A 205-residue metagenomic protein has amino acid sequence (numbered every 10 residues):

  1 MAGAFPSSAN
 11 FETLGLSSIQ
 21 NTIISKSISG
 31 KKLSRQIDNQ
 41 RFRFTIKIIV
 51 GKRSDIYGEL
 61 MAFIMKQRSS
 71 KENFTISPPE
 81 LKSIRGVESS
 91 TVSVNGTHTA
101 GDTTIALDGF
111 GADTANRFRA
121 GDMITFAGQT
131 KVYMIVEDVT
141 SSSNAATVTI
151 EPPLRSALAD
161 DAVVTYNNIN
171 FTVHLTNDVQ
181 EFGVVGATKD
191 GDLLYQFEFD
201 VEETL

Functional and structural regions predicted by a protein language model:
M1-L205: Extracellular/virion structural assembly segments
